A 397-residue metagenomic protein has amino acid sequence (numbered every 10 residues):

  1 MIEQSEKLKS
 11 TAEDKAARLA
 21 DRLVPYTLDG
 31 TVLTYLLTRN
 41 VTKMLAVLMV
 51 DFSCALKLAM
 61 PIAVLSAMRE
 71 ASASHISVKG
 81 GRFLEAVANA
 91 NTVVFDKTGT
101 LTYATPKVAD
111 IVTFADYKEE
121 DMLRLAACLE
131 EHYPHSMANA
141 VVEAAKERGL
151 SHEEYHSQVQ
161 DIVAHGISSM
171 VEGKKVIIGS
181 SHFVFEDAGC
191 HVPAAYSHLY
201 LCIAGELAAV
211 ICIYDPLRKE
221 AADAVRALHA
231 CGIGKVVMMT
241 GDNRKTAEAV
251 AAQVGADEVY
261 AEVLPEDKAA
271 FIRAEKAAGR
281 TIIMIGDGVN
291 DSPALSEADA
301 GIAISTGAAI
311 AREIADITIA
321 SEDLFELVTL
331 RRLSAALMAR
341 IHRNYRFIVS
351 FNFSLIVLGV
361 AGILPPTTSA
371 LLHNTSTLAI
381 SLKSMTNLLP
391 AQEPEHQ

Functional and structural regions predicted by a protein language model:
M1-V47, R218, L333-R340: Actuator/coupling domain of P-type ATPases
Q4-T11, R82, D121, F325-L333: Juxtamembrane loop-helix boundary motifs flanking transmembrane segments in multi-pass membrane proteins
R22, M44-P61, A370-S381: Small-residue-enriched core segments of transmembrane alpha-helices in multipass membrane transport and channel
L36-T38, G80, L358-G362: Helix-loop junctions at the membrane-solvent interface of multi-pass transporters, primarily the C-terminal
V41, K79-N290, S296-A300, R332-A335 (+2 more regions): Cytosolic catalytic headpiece
L45-M49, I62-R69, K107-D110, A140-A145 (+2 more regions): Re-entrant/interfacial helical elements at transmembrane boundaries that shape and gate the permeation pathway
V47, E70, G232-I233, V254 (+3 more regions): Membrane-embedded alpha-helical bundles of multi-pass transporters
V64-V78, R82-F83: Short beta-strand-turn/beta-hairpin segments enriched in glycine/proline and small hydrophobics that form edge-strand
